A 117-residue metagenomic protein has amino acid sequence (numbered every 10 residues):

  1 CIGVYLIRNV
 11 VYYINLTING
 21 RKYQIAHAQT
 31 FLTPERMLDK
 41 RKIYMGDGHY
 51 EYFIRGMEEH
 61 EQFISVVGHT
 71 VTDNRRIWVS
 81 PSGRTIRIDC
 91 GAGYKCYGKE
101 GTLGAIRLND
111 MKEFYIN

Functional and structural regions predicted by a protein language model:
C1-R87, G91-G98, K112-Y115: Acidic, His/Gly-enriched loop-helix segments that form or flank divalent-metal centers in metallo-dependent hydrolases
T102-N117: Short, basic/aromatic-enriched C-terminal tail that caps enzymatic domains
